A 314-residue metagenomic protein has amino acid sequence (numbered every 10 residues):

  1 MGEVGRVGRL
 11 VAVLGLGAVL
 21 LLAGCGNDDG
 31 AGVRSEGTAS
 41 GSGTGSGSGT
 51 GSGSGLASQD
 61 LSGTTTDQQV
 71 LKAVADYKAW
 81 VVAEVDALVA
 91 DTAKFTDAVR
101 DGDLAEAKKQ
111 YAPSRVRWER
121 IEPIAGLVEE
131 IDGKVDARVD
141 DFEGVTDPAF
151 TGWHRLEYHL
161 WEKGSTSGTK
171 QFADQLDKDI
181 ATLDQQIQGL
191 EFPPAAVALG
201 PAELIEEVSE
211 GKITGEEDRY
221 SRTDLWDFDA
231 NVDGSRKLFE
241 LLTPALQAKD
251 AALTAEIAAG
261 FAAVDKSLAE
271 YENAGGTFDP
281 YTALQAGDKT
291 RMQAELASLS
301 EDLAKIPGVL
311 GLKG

Functional and structural regions predicted by a protein language model:
M1-A12: Bacterial N-terminal signal peptides that target proteins for export
M1-E3, G26-A31: Eukaryotic, compositionally biased intrinsically disordered regions
E3-V4, S40-S52: Compositionally biased, intrinsically disordered low-complexity segments enriched for polar/charged residues
G15-A18: Hydrophobic helical h-region of N-terminal Sec-dependent signal peptides in bacterial secretory/periplasmic proteins
L21-G24: C-terminal motif of bacterial Sec signal peptides marking the signal peptidase cleavage site
D29-G32, G49-G314: Mature extracytoplasmic or organellar-lumen-exposed domains after removal of signal/transit peptides
A31-G41: Extracytoplasmic/lumenal low-complexity Ser/Thr/Pro-rich segments of cell-envelope proteins
